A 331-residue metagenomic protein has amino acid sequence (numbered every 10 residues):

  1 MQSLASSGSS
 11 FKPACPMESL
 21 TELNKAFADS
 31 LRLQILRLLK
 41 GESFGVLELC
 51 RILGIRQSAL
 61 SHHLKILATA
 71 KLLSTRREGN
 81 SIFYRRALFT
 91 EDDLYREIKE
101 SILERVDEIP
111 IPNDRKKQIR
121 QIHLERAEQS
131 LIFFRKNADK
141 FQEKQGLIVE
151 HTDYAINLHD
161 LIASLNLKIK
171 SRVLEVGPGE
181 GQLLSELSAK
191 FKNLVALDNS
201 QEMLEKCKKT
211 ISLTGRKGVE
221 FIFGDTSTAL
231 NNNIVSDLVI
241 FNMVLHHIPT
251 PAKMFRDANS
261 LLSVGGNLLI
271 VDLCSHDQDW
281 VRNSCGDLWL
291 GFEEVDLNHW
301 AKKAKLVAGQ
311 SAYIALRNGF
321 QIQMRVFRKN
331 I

Functional and structural regions predicted by a protein language model:
Q2-C15, E91-K140: Amphipathic alpha-helical dimerization/coiled-coil segments that flank or bridge DNA-binding/regulatory modules
C15-A59, I82-F89, H159: N-terminal helix-turn-helix DNA-binding core of bacterial DNA-binding proteins
V149-I169: Conserved alpha-helix/loop element of class I SAM-dependent methyltransferases that forms part of the SAM/SAH-binding
L174, E180-T228: Class I SAM-dependent methyltransferase SAM/SAH-binding core
S227-V239: A short acidic, Gly/Pro-enriched loop at the edge of an enzyme's catalytic core that lines a small-molecule cofactor
L238-T250: A short SAM/SAH-binding and catalytic strip from SAM-dependent methyltransferases
K253-N267: A short glycine-rich, Lys/Arg-flanked "PGG" loop and its adjoining helix->strand segment in the class I
N267-R325: C-terminal alpha-helical "lid/dimerization" subdomain adjacent to the S-adenosyl-L-methionine
